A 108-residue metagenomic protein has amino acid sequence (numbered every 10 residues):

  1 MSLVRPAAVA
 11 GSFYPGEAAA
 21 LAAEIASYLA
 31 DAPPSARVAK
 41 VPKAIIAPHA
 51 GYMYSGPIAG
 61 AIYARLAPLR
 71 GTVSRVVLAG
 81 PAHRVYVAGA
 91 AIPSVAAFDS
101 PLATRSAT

Functional and structural regions predicted by a protein language model:
S2-T108: Active-site histidine-anchored catalytic micro-motif
